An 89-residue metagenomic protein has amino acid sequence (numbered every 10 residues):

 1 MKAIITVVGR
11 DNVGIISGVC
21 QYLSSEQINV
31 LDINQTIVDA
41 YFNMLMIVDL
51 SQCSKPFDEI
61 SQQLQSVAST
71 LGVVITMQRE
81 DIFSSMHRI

Functional and structural regions predicted by a protein language model:
M1-I89: A conserved regulatory-domain signal marking ACT and ACT-like small-molecule sensing domains and adjacent regulatory
